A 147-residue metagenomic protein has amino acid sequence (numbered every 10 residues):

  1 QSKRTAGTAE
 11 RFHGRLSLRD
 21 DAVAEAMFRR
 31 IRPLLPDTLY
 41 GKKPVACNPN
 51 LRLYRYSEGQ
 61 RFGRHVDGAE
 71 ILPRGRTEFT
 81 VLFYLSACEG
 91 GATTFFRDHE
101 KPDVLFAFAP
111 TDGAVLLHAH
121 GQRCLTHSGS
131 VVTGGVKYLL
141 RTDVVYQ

Functional and structural regions predicted by a protein language model:
Q1-V115, R123-Q147: Fe(II)/2-oxoglutarate oxygenase catalytic core
